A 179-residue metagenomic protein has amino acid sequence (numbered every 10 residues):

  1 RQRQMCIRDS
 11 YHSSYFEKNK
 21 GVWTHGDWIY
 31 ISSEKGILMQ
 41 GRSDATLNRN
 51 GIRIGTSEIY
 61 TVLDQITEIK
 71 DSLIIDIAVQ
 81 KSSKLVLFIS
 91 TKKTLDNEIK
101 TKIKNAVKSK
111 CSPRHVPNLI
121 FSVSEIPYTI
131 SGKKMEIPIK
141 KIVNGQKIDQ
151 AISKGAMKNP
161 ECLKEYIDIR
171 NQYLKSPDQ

Functional and structural regions predicted by a protein language model:
Q2-I7: Short, small-residue-biased leader/transition segments that mark boundaries at the very start of proteins
S13, E17-H115, E125, I130 (+4 more regions): AMP-binding/adenylate-forming catalytic core of the ANL superfamily
I120-V123: General small-molecule cofactor/ligand-binding pocket signal
P127, I142-Q179: Acidic/polar alpha-helix N-cap and adjacent early helical turns within long charge-rich amphipathic helices/linkers
